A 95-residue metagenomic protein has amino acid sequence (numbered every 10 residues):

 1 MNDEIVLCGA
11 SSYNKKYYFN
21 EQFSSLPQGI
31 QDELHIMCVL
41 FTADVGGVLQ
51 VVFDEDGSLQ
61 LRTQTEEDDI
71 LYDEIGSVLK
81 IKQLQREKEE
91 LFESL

Functional and structural regions predicted by a protein language model:
M1-D44: Negatively charged, low-complexity tracts enriched in Asp/Glu with abundant Ser/Thr
V45-S94: Amphipathic protein-protein interaction modules
